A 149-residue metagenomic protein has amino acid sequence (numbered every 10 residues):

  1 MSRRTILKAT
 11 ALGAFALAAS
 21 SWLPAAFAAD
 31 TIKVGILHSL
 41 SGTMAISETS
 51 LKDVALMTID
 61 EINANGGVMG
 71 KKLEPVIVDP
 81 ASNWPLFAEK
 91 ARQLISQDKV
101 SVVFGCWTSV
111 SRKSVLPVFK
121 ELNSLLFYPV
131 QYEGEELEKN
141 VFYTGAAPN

Functional and structural regions predicted by a protein language model:
M1-G13: N-terminal secretory signal peptides and thylakoid transit peptides that target proteins across membranes
L17-A25: C-terminal segment of classical bacterial N-terminal signal peptides
F27-K33: Cleaved targeting-peptide boundary
A29, D53-P75: Signal peptide-proximal N-terminal region of secreted/periplasmic/extracellular or secretory-lumen proteins
G35-V54, V78-P85, W107-V110: Extracytoplasmic "Venus flytrap"
V68-A81, L137-V141: Short beta-strand elements in bilobed, periplasmic/extracellular small-molecule ligand-binding domains
V76, W84-S101: Short, well-structured alpha-helical segments in soluble
P85, K99-N149: Extracytoplasmic ligand/sensor domains, especially the bilobed periplasmic-binding protein
